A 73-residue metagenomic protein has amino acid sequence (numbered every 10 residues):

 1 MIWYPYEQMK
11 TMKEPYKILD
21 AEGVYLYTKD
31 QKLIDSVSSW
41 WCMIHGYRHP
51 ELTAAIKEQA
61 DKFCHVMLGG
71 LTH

Functional and structural regions predicted by a protein language model:
M1-H73: N-terminal glycine-rich, Lys/His-bearing helix-loop that initiates the first secondary-structure elements of many
